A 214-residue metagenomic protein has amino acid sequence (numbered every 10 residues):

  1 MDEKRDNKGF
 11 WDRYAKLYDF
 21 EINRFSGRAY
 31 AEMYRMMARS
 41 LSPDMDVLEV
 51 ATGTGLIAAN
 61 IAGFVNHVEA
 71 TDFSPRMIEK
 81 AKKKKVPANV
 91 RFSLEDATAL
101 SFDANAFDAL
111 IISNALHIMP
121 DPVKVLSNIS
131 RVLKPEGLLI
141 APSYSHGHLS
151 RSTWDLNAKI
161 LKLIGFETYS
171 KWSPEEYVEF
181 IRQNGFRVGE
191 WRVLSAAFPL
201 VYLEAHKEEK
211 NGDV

Functional and structural regions predicted by a protein language model:
M1-S42, L56, N60, K80 (+4 more regions): Conserved class I S-adenosyl-L-methionine
D2-R5, E21, I140-N184, G189-L194: C-terminal alpha-helical "lid/dimerization" subdomain adjacent to the S-adenosyl-L-methionine
D46, G137-L138: Short glycine-centered segments of the SAM/dcSAM-binding site in methyltransferase folds
L48-A99: Class I SAM-dependent methyltransferase SAM/SAH-binding core
T98-A109: A short acidic, Gly/Pro-enriched loop at the edge of an enzyme's catalytic core that lines a small-molecule cofactor
A109-D121: A short SAM/SAH-binding and catalytic strip from SAM-dependent methyltransferases
V123-P135: A short glycine-rich, Lys/Arg-flanked "PGG" loop and its adjoining helix->strand segment in the class I
N184-F186, E190-V214: Core SAM-dependent methyltransferase catalytic element
